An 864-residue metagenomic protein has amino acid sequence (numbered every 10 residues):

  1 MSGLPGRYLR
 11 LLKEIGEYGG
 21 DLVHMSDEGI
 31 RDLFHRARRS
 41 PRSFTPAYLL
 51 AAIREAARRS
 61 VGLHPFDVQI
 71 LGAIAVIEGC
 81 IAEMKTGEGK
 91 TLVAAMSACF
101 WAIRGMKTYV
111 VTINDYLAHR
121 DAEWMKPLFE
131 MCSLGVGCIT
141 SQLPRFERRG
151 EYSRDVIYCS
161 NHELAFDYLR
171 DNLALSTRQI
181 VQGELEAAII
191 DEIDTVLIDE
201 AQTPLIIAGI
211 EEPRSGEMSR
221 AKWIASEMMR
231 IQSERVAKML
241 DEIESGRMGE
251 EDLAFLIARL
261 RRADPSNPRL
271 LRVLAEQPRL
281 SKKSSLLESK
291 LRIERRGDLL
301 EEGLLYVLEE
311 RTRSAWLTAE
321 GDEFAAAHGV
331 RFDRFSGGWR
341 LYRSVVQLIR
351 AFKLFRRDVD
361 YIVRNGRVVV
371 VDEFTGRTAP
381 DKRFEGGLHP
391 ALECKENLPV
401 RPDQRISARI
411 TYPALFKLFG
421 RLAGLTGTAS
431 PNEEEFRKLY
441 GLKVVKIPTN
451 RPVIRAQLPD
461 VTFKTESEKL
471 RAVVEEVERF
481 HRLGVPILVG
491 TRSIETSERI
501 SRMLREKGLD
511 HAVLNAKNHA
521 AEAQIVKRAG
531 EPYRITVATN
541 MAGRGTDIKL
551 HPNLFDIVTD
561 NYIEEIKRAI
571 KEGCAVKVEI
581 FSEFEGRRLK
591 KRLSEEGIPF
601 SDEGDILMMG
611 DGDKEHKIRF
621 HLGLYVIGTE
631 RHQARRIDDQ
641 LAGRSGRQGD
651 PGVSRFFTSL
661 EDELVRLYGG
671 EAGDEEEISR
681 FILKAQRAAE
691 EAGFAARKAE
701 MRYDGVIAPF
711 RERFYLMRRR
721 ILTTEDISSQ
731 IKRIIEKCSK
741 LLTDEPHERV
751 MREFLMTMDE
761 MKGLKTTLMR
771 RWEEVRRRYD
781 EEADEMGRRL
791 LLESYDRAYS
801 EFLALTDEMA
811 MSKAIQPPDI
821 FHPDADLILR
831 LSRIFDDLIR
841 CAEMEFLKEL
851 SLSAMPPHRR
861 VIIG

Functional and structural regions predicted by a protein language model:
M1-D674, L716: Conserved P-loop NTPase motor core
S344, Y361-V369, T375-K382, R619 (+3 more regions): Extended, charged helical/alpha-beta scaffold domains that provide interaction surfaces
